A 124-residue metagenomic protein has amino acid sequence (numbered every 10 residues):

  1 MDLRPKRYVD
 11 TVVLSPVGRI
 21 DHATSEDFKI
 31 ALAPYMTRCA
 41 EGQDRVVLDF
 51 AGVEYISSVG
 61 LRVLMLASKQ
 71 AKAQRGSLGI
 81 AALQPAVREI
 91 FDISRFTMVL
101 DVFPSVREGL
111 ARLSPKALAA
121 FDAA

Functional and structural regions predicted by a protein language model:
M1-S15: Short beta-strand/loop segment at the start of cytosolic alpha/beta domains
D2-L3, A86, S114: Short leucine-rich amphipathic alpha-helices used at interfaces
R4-K6, A81, F103: General small-molecule cofactor/ligand-binding pocket signal
D10, P85, R107: Residues that form or immediately flank small-molecule/cofactor binding pockets and catalytic motifs
S15, R95-M98, S105: Residue-level signal for pocket-adjacent positions within structured domains
H22-L100: Amphipathic alpha-helical interaction surfaces in cytosolic regulatory modules
V102-A124: A charged, well-structured terminal subsegment
